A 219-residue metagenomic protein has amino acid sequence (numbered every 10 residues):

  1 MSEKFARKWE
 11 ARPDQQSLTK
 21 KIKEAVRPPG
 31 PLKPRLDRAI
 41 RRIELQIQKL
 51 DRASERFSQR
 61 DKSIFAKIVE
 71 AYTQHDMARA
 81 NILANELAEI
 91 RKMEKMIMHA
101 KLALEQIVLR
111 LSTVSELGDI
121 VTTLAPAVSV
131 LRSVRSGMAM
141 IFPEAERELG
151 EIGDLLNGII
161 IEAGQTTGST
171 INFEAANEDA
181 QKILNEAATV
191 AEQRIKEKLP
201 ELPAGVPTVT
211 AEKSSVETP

Functional and structural regions predicted by a protein language model:
M1-R52, V121-P219: Long C-terminal interaction segments enriched in charged/acidic composition
R56-I64: Extended, amphipathic, non-transmembrane alpha-helical segments
I64-A71: Hydrophobic side-chain positions on well-ordered alpha-helices, corresponding to helix-helix packing/interface faces
H75: Residue-level signature of catalytic and energy-coupling elements of molecular machines, predominantly ATP/GTP-dependent
R79-A80: Solenoid-repeat scaffolds in large eukaryotic assemblies
I90-R110: Amphipathic alpha-helical coiled-coil segments
L111-L124: A cross-kingdom feature marking charged/low-complexity
